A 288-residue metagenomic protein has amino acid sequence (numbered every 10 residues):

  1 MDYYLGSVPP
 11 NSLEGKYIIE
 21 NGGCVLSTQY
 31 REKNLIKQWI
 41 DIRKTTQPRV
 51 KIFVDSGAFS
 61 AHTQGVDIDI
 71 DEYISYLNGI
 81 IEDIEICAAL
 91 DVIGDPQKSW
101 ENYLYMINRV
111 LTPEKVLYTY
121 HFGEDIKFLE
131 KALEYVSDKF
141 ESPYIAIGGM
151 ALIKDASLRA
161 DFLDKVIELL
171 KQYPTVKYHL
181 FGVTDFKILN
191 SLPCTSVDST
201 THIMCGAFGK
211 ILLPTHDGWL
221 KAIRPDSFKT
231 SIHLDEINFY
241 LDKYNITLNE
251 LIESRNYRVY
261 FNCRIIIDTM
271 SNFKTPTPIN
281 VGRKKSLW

Functional and structural regions predicted by a protein language model:
M1-L111, E250-Y257, G282-W288: Non-catalytic, usually N-terminal nucleic-acid engagement modules in DNA/RNA processing proteins
Y4-S7, V25-S27, F53-D55, I86-A89 (+5 more regions): A structural signal for short, well-ordered beta-strand segments and their strand-loop junctions that often border
N11-G15, K33-K37, D125-E130, D185-N190: Short, well-ordered alpha-helical microsegments
T46, Y76-I86, M106-V116, K139-F140 (+2 more regions): A structural motif corresponding to the C-terminal end of an alpha-helix and its immediate exit/capping segment
H62, L189, C205: Active-site-proximal flexible loops/turns
I93, K115-F181, D185, P193-C194 (+1 more regions): Glycine/Thr-rich beta-alpha phosphate-binding loop at enzyme active sites
A207-W288: C-terminal accessory extensions appended to soluble enzyme cores
